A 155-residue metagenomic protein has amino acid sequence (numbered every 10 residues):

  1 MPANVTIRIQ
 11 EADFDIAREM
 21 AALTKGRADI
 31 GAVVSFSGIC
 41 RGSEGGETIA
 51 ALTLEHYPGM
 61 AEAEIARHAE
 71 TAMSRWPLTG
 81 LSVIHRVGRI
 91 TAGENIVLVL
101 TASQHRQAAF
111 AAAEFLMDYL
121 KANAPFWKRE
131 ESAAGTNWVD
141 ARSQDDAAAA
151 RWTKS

Functional and structural regions predicted by a protein language model:
M1-I96, F110-E114, D118-S155: N-terminal, polar/charged subdomain of small-to-medium soluble alpha/beta proteins
I96-S103: Short glycine-rich or small-residue beta-strand-to-loop segments that form or flank ligand, phosphate, metal/Fe-S
